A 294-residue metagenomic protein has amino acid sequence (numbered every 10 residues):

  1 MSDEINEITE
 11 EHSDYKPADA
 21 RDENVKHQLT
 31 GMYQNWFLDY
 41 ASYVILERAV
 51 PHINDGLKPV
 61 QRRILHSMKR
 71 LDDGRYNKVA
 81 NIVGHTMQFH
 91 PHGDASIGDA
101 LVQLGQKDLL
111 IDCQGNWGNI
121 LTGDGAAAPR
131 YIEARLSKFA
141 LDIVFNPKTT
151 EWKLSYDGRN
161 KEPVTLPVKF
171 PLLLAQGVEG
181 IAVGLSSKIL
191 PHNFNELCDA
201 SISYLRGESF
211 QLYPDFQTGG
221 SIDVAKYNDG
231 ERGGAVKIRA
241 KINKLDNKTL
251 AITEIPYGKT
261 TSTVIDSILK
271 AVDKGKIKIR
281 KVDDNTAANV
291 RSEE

Functional and structural regions predicted by a protein language model:
M1-G233: Catalytic phosphate-handling regions of large nucleic-acid enzymes and associated NTPases
P167-V168, G233-K241, V272-K281: Short amphipathic beta-strand starts and helix->beta connectors
G177-E179, N247, N289-R291: Short glycine-/polar-rich loops that comprise or flank the Walker A/P-loop and associated switch/sensor motifs
S186-K188, V282-A287: An acidic- and aromatic-residue-enriched active-site/binding cleft used to recognize and process polar
I189-P191, K259-S262, A288-V290: Flexible loop/turn segments at secondary-structure boundaries
S221-K226, R232-N243, K248-A251: Nucleic-acid processing machinery
K248-D284: Long hydrophobic segments that form regular secondary structure
E294: Conserved small/polar residues in nucleotide/adenosyl-binding loops
